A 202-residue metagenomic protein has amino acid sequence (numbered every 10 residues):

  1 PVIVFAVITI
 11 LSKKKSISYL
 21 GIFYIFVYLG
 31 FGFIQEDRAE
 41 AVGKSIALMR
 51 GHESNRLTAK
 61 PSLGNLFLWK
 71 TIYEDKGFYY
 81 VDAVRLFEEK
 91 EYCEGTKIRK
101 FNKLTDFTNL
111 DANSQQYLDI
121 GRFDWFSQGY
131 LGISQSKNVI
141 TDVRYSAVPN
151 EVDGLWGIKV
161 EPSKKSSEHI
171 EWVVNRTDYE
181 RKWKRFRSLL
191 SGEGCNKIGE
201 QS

Functional and structural regions predicted by a protein language model:
P1-T9: Membrane-embedded alpha-helical segments of integral membrane proteins
I8-S16, L48-E53: Secondary-structure boundary elements
I10-A39: Internal/C-terminal transmembrane anchor helices
E36-N55: Alpha-helical transmembrane signal-anchor/signal-peptide segments
N55-R56, L66-S202: Extracytosolic and intramembrane catalytic regions of membrane-associated proteins in envelope/secretory systems
P61-N65: A short beta-turn/loop motif at secondary-structure boundaries
